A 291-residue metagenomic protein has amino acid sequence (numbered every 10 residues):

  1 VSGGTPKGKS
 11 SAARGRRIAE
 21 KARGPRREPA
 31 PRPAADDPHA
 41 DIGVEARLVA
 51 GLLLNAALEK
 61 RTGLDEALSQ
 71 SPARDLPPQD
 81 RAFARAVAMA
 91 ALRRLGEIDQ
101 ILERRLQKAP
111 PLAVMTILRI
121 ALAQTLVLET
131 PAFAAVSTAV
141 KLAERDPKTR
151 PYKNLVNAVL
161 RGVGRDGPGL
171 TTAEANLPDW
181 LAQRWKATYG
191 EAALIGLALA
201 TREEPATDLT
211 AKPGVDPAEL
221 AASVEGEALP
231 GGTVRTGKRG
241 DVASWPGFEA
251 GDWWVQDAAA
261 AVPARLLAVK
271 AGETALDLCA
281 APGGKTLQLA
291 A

Functional and structural regions predicted by a protein language model:
V1-S244: Class I Rossmann-like S-adenosyl-L-methionine
R27, E219-A291: Rossmann-like S-adenosyl-L-methionine
